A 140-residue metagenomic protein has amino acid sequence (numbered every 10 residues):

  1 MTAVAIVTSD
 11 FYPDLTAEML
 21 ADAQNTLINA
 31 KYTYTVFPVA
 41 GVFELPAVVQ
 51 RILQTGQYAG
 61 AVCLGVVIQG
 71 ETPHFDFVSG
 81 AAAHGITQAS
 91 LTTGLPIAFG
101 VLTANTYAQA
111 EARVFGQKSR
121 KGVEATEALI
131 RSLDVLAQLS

Functional and structural regions predicted by a protein language model:
M1-V39: Glycine-rich phosphate/diphosphate-binding loop of Rossmann-like nucleotide-binding domains
D10-F11, V39, V66-V67, L102-T106: Short, ordered loop/turn segments at secondary-structure junctions
Y34-R51: N-terminal beta-loop-helix "entrance" segment that forms/cooperates in small-molecule cofactor or anionic ligand
V48-I86: Glycine-rich phosphate-binding loop
D76-T103: Short, acidic/small-residue loops that bind anionic groups at enzyme active sites
N105-G122: Phosphate-binding/catalytic loops
S119-S140: A charged, well-structured terminal subsegment
